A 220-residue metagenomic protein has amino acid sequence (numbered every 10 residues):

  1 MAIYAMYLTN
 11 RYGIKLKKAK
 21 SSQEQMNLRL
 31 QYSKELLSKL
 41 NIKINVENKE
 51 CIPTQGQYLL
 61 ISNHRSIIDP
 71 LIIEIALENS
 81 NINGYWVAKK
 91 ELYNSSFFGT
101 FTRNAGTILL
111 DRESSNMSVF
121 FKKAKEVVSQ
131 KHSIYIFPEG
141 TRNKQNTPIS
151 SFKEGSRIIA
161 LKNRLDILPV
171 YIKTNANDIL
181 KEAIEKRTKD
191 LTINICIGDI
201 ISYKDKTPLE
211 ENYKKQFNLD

Functional and structural regions predicted by a protein language model:
M1-Y58, I72: Membrane-anchoring hydrophobic helices of lipid-metabolizing enzymes
R11-G13, I52-S114: Catalytic core of membrane glycerolipid acyltransferases/transacylases, capturing the structured, soluble-facing
L36-N41, L110-S115, N146-T147: Short, flexible loop segments at the rims of nucleotide/cofactor-binding pockets, characterized by
K39-E47, M117-S118, A176-L180: Short gly/ser/thr-rich secondary-structure transition/capping motifs
V46, I108-D111, Y203: Short acidic-hydrophobic, aromatic-tinged amphipathic segments that line or gate anion-handling sites
V119-D220: Non-catalytic C-terminal accessory region of glycerolipid acyltransferases and related lyso-lipid remodeling enzymes
